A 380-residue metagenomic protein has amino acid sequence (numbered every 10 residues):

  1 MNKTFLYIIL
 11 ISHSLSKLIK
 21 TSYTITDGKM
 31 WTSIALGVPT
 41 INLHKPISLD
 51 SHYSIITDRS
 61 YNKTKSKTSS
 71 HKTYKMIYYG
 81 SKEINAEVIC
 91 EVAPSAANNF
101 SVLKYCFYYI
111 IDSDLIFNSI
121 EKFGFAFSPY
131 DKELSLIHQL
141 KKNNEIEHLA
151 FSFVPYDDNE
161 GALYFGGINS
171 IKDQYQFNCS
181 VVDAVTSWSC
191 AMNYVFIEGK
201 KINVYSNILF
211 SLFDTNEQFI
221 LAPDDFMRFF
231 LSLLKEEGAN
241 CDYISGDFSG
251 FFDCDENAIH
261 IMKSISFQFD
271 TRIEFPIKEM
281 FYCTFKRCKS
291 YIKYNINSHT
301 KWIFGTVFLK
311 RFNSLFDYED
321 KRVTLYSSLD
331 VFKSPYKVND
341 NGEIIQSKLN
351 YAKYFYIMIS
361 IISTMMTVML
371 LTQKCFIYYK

Functional and structural regions predicted by a protein language model:
N2-S16, I361-I362, M366: Cleavable N-terminal signal peptides of Sec/SRP-targeted secreted and luminal proteins
L10, A184, K235, D247-F248 (+2 more regions): Processing junctions and N-termini across compartments
S16-V181, F210-F213, L221-S266, R287-W302: Non-catalytic N-lobe/flap surface of aspartyl protease domains
T26, P39, F107-S113, D157 (+3 more regions): Aspartic protease catalytic domain
S48, D157, N169, S189 (+3 more regions): Acidic/polar residues at beta-strand termini and the immediately following turn/coil
G166-N203: Active-site gating loop/helix substructures
S170, E217-Q218, F226-M227, F308-L309 (+1 more regions): Short, glycine-/Ser/Thr-/acidic-enriched flexible segments
M192-Q218, A222-D225: Flexible, glycine-rich surface segments
